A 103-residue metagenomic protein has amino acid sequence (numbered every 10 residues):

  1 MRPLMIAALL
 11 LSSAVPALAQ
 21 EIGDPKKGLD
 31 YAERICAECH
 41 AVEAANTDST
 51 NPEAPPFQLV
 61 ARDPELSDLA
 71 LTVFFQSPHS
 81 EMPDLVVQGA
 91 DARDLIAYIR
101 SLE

Functional and structural regions predicted by a protein language model:
M1-L4: Positively charged n-region of N-terminal signal peptides that target proteins for export
I6-A7, A17: Cleavable N-terminal signal peptides
S13-Y31: Electrostatic cytochrome c docking/interface patches
E33-E43, L95: The canonical Cys-X-X-Cys-His
A45-N46, L66: Short, non-ligating residues that shape and space the ligands of small metal-coordination modules and catalytic
D48-T50: Short, surface-exposed glycine/acidic/tryptophan-bearing loops
P52-E103: Extracytoplasmic electron-transfer domains, predominantly the class I c-type cytochrome c fold
